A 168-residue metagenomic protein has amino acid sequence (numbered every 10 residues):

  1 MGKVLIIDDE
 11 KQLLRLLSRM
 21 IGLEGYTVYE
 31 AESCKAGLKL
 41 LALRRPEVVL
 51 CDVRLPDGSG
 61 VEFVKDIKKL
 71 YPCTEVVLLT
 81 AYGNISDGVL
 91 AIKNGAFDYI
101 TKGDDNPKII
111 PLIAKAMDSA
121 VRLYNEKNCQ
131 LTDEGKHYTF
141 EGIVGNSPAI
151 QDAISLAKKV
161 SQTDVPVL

Functional and structural regions predicted by a protein language model:
D8, D52, T80: Active-site residues of response regulator receiver
K11-Y29: Two-component/phosphorelay signaling modules centered on CheY-like receiver
L14, P56, N84: The feature encodes the CheY-like receiver
E32-A36, S59-E62: Acidic catalytic/metal-coordinating carboxylates
K39, R54, V61-P72, L90: Short amphipathic alpha-helix used as the core "switch/output" element in two-component signaling
R44-L50, L55, V77: Active-site beta3 strand of CheY-like receiver
T132-L168: AAA+ ATPase active-site-proximal loops
